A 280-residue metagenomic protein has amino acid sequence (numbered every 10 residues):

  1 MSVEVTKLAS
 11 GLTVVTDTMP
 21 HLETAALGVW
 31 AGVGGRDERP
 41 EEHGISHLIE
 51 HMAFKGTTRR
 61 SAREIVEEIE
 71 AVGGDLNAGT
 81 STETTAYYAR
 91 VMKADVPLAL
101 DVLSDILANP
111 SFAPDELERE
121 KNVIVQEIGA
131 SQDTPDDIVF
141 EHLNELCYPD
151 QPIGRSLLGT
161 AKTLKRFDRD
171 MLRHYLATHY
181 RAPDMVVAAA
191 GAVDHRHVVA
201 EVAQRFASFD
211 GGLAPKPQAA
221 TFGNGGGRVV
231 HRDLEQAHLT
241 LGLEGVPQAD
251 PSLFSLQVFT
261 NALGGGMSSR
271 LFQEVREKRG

Functional and structural regions predicted by a protein language model:
M1, N224-G227: Short beta-strand-initiation
M1-S10: Short, Gly/Pro- and small/polar-rich lid/capping loops
K7, V15-T18, A62-P217, V229-V230 (+5 more regions): Charge-rich, well-structured scaffold segments of protease-associated domains
G11, T18-I69, Y180, P251-L263 (+1 more regions): Active/ligand-binding-proximal structured segments within catalytic/core domains that scaffold catalytic residues
P217-G225: Short proline/glycine- and acidic-rich turn/helix-capping motifs at secondary-structure junctions
